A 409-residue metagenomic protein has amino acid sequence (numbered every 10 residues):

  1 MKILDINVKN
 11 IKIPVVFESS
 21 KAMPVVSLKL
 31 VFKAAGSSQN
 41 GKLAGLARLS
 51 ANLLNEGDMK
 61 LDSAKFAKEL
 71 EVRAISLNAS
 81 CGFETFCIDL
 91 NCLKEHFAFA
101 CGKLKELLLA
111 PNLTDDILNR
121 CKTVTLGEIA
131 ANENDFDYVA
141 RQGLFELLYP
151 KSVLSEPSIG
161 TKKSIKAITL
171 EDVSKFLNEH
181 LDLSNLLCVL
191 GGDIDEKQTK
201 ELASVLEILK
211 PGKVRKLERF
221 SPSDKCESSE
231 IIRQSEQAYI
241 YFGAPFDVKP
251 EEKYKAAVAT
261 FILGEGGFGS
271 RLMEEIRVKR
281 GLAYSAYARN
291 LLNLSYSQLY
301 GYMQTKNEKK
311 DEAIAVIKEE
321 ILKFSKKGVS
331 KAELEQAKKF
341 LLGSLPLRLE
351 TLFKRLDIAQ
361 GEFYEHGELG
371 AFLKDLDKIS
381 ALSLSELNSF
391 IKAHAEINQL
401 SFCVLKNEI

Functional and structural regions predicted by a protein language model:
M1-V8: Short, Gly/Pro- and small/polar-rich lid/capping loops
K2, V26, A238-F242, S297-L299 (+1 more regions): Short beta-strand micro-motifs in enzyme catalytic cores
N10-K12: Glycine-centered positions within short beta-strands or beta-hairpins
V16-G36, L43-A44, N185, K213-S270: His/Glu-based metal-binding/catalytic segments typifying zinc-dependent metallopeptidases
K29-L93, G267-L282: M16/MPP (pitrilysin/insulinase) zinc-metallopeptidase core fold and M16-derived inactive scaffolds
L43-L46, A100, K255, A313: Hydrophobic (often cysteine-bearing) scaffold residues that line and stabilize catalytic clefts of nucleotide/cofactor
K65-V214, F246, K279-I409: Charge-rich, well-structured scaffold segments of protease-associated domains
